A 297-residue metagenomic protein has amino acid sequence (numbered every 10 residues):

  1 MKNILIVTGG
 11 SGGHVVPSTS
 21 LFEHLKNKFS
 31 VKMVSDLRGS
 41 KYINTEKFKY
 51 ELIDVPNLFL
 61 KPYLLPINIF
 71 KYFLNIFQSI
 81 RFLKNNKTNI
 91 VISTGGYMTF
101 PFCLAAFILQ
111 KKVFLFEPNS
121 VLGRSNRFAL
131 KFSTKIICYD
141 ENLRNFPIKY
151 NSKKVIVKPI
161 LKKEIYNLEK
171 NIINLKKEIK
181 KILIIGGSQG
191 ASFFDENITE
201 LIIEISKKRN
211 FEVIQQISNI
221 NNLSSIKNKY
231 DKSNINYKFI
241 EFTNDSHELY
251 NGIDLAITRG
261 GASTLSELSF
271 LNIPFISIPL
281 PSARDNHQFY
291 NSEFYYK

Functional and structural regions predicted by a protein language model:
I6-G9, K28-K71, V157: Conserved nucleotide-sugar phosphate-binding/catalytic loop shared by glycosyltransferases and other
I6-T19, S192: A short, glycine/small-residue-rich beta-strand->loop->alpha-helix junction that serves as a flexible
T19, H24, V34, S40-E46 (+3 more regions): Donor-nucleotide binding loops and adjacent catalytic segments primarily of GT-B fold Leloir glycosyltransferases
R38, I108-E169: Active-site-proximal region of nucleotide-activated glycan assembly enzymes, centered on histidine/acidic-rich loops
G39-K41, I90-L109: An aromatic- and histidine-rich active-site surface loop
K61-I90, I108: An amphipathic, basic-hydrophobic alpha-helix
T88-N89, N251-S266, I273-P274: Acidic donor-binding loop of glycosyltransferase active sites
T258, P274-D285: Short hydrophobic beta-strand element within catalytic cores of glycosyltransferases and related nucleotide-activated
